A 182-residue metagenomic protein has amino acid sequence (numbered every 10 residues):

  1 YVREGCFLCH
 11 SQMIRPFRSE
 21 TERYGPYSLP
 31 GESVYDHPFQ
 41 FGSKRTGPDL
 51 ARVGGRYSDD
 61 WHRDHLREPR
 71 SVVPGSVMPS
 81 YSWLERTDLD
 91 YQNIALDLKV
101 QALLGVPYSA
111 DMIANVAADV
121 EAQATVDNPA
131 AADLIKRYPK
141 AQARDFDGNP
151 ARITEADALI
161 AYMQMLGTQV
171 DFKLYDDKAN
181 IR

Functional and structural regions predicted by a protein language model:
Y1-Q12, P26-S28, L159: Sequence/structural segment immediately N-terminal to covalent heme-attachment motifs in c-type and related
Y1-V2, S11-F17, T21, T46 (+2 more regions): Electrostatic cytochrome c docking/interface patches
R3-C6, R45-G47, G75, A156-A158: Extracellular structured ligand-interaction cores
G5-C9, M13, F17, P69-R70 (+1 more regions): A generic secondary-structure signal for well-formed alpha-helical elements
S11-H65, G75-L96, L103: Gly/Gly-Pro-rich "capping" loops immediately C-terminal to redox-active cysteine motifs in periplasmic/lumenal
Y57-I181: C-terminal capping alpha-helices of c-type cytochrome domains
